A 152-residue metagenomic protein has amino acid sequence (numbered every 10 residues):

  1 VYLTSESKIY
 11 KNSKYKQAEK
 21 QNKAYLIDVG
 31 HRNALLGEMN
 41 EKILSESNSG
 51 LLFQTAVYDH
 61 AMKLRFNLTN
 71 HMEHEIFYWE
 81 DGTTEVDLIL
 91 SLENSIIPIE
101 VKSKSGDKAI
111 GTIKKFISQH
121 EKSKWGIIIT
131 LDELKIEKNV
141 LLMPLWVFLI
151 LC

Functional and structural regions predicted by a protein language model:
V1-V86, L90-E93: Accessory nucleic acid-recognition modules appended to NTPase machines
Y25-I27, I99, M143: Short hydrophobic-aromatic micro-motifs
L36-E38, G111, K138-N139: Short conserved micro-motifs at the rims of enzyme active sites and ligand-binding pockets
F66-L68, K115-K124: Arginine/glycine-rich "motif VI" loop of SF2 helicases in the C-terminal RecA-like domain
S91-S105: Active-site ExK catalytic segment of metal-dependent nucleases
S105-K114: Active-site-adjacent loop/helix micro-motif of nuclease/hydrolase catalytic cores
K124-T130: Short, hydrophobic beta-strand segments that form beta-sheet elements in well-ordered domains
E133-C152: Domain-level recognition of nuclease-like catalytic cores that cleave nucleotide substrates
